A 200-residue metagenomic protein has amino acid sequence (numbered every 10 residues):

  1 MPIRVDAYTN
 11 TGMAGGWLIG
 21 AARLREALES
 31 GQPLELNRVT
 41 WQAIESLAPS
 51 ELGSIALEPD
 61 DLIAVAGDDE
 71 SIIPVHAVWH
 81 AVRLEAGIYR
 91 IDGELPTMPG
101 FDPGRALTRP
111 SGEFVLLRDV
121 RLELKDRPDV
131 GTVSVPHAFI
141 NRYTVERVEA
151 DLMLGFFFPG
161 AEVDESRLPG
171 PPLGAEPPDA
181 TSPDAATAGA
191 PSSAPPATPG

Functional and structural regions predicted by a protein language model:
M1-G200: Conserved RNA-binding domains used in RNP assembly and mRNA/RNA metabolism
